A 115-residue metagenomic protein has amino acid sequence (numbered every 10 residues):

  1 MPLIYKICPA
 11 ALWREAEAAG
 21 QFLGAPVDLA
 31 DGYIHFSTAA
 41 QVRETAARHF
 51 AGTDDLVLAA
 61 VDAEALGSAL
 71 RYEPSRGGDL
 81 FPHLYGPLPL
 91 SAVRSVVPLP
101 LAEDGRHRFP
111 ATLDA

Functional and structural regions predicted by a protein language model:
M1-A115: Conserved, structured core segments of small domains
